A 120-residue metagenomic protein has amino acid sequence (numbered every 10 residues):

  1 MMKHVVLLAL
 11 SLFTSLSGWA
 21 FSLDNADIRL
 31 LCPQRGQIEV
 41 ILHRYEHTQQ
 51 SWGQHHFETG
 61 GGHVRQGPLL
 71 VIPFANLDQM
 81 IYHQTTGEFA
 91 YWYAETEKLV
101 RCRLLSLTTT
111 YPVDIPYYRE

Functional and structural regions predicted by a protein language model:
M1-V5: Positively charged n-region of N-terminal signal peptides that target proteins for export
L7-A9: Sec-dependent N-terminal signal peptides
S15-S17: N-terminal signal peptide c-region/cleavage motif recognized by signal peptidases
F21-E120: Cysteine-centric segments in proteins
